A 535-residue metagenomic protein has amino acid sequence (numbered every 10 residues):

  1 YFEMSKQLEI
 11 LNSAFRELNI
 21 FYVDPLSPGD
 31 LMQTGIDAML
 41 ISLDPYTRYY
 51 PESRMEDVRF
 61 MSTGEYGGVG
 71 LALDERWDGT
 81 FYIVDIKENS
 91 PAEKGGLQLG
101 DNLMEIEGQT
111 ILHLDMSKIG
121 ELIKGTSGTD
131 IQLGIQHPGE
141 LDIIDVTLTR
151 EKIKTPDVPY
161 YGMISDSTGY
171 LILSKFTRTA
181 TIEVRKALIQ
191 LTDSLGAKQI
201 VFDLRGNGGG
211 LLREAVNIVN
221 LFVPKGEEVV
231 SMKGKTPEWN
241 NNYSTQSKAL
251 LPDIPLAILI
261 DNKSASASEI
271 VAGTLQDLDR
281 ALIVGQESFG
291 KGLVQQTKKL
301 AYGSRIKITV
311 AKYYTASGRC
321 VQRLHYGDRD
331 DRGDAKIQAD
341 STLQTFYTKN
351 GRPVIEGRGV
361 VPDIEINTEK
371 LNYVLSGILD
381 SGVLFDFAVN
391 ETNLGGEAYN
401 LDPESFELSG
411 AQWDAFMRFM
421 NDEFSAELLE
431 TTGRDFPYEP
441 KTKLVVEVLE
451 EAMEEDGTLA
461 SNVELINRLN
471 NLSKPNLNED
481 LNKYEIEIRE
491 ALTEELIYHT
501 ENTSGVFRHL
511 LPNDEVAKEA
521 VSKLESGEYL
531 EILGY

Functional and structural regions predicted by a protein language model:
F2-Q7, L11, F15-P28, Y82-D85 (+4 more regions): Cleft-lining beta-strand/loop regions that shape enzyme active-site pockets
S13, E17-F21, P25, G29 (+28 more regions): Structured segments of extracytoplasmic/periplasmic soluble domains in secreted or envelope-associated proteins
Y22-Y82, G128-R150, T155-Y160, P512-V521 (+1 more regions): Extended, small/polar residue-biased N-terminal targeting/export presequences and adjacent propeptide/linker tracts
P51, T315, S409: Residue-level signal for threonine
V69, K248, T309: A structural signal for short loop-to-beta-strand junctions that line the ligand-binding cleft of periplasmic/secreted
R76, G125, T236, K299-L300 (+3 more regions): Acidic surface patches and DE-rich sequence motifs
A267, D279, V284-Q286, G290-R352 (+1 more regions): Polar, glycine-rich mid-to-C-terminal structural blocks that act as macromolecule-binding/assembly scaffolds
C320-G327, D331-Y535: Conserved functional hotspot residues or short segments at active or partner-binding sites across diverse domains
